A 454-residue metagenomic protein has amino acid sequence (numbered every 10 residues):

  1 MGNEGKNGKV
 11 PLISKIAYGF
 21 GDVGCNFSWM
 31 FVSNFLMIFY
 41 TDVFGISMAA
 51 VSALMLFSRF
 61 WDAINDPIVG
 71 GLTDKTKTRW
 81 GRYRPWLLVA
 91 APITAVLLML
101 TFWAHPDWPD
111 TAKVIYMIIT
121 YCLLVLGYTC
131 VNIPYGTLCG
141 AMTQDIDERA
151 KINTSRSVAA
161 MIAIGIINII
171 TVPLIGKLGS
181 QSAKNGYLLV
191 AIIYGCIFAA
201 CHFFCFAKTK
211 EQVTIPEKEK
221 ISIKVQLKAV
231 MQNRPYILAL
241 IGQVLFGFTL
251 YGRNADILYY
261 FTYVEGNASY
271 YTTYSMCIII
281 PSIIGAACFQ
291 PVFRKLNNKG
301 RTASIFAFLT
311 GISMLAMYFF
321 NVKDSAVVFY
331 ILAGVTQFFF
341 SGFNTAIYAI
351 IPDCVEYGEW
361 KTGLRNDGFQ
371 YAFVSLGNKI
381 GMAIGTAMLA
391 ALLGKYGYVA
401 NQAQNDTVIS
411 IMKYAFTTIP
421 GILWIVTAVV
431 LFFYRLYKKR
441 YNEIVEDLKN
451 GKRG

Functional and structural regions predicted by a protein language model:
G2-G454: Membrane-embedded alpha-helical bundles of multi-pass transporters/translocases, especially carrier/permease families
